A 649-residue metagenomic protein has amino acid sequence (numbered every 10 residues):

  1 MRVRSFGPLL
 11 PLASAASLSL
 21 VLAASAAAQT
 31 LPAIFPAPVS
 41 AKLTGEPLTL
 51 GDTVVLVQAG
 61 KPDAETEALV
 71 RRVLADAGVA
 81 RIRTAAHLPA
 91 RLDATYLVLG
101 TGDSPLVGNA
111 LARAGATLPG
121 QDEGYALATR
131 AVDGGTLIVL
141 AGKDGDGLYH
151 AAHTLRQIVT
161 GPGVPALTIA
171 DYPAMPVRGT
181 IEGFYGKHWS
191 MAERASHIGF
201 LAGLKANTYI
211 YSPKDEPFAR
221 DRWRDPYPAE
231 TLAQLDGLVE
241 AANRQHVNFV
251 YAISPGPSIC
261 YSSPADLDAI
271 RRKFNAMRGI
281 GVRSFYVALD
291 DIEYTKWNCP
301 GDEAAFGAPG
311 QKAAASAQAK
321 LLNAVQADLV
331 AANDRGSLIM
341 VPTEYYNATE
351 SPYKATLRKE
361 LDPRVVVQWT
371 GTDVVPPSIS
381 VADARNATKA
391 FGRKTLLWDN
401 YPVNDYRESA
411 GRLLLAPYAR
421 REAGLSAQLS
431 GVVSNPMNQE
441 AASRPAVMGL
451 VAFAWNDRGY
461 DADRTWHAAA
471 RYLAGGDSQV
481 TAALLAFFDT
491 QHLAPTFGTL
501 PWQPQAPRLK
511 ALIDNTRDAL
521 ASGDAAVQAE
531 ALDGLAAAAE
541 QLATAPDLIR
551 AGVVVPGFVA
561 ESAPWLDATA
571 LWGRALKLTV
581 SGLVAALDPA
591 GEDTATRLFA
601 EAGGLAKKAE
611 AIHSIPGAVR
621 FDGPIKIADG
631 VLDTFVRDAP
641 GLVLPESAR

Functional and structural regions predicted by a protein language model:
R2-S14: Bacterial N-terminal signal peptides that target proteins for export
P11-A23: Bacterial N-terminal signal peptides
A28-G135, G161-A170: Acidic, contiguous N-terminal accessory segments
S40-K42, G163-T168, S196, A233-G237 (+4 more regions): Alpha-helical scaffolding within the catalytic cores of extracellular/periplasmic polymer-degrading hydrolases
A59-G60, L99-G102, A141-K143, K214 (+6 more regions): Active-site-proximal beta-strand/loop segments in catalytic clefts of secreted hydrolases
L118-N275, G279-Y286, D290: Feature activates predominantly on carbohydrate-active enzymes
T160, G183-F184, D221, D225 (+2 more regions): Catalytic-core regions of glycoside hydrolase
A462-A648: C-terminal functional modules
